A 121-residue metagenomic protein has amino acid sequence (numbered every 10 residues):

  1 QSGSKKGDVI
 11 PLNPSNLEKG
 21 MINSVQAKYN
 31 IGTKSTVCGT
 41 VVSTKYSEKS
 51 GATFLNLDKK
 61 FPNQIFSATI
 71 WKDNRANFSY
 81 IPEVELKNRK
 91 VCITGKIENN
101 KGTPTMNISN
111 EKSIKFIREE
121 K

Functional and structural regions predicted by a protein language model:
S2-K121: OB-fold single-stranded nucleic acid-binding module
